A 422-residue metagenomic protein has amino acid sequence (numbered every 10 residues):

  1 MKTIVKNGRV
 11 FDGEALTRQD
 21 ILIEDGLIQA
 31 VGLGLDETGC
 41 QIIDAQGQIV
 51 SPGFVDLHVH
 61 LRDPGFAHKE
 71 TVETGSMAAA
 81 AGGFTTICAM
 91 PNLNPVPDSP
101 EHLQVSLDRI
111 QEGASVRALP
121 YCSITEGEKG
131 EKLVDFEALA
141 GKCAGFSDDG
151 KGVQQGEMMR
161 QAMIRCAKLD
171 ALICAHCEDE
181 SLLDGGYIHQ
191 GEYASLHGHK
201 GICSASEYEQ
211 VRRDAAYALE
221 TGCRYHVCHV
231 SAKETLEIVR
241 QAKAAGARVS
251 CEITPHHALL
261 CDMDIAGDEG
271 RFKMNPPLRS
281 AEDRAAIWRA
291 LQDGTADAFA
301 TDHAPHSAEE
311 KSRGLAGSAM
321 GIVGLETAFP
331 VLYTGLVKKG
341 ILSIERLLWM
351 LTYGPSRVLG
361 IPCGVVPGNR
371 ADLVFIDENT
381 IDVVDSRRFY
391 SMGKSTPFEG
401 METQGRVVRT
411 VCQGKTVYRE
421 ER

Functional and structural regions predicted by a protein language model:
M1-P52: Histidine-rich, glycine-flanked metal-binding segment
G8, G314-G317, R370-R422: C-terminal cap of metal-dependent C-N hydrolases
G8, I21, G26, G47 (+16 more regions): Divalent metal-coordination and catalytic microenvironments
Q46-G113: Metal-associated gating/positioning segment near the N- to mid-region
L57-E70, L93, L119-K132, H199-S204: Active-site mouth loops of central-metabolism enzymes
D108-I124: A glycine-rich helix N-cap at a beta->alpha junction
L133-F299: Histidine/acidic residue-rich metal-binding segments in metalloenzymes
L196-R224, R271, Q292-D293, D297-F299 (+1 more regions): His/Asp/Glu-enriched, well-ordered alpha-helical/loop segment that forms or immediately abuts the divalent-metal
